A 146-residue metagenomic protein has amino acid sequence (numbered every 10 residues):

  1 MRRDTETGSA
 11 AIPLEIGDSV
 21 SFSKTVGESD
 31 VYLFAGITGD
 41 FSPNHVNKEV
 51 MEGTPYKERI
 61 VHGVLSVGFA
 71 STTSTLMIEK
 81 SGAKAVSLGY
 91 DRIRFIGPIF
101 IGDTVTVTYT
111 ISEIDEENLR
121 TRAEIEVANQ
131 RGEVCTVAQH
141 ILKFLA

Functional and structural regions predicted by a protein language model:
M1-I16, F95, I99-A146: HotDog/MaoC-like acyl-thioester-processing domains
R2-V61: Catalytic strand-loop segment that frames the active site of acyl-thioester-processing enzymes
I16-D18, F22, D30, K84-D91 (+2 more regions): A generic structural signal for short beta-strands and their flanking turns/coil linkers
G36-D40, T75-E79, Q130: Short, intrinsically disordered, mixed-charge
T54-E58, G68-T108: Hydrophobic beta-strand-centered segment that forms part of the acyl-chain substrate-binding groove
V64-L65: A solvent-exposed, acidic/Ser-Thr-rich amphipathic alpha-helical stretch
